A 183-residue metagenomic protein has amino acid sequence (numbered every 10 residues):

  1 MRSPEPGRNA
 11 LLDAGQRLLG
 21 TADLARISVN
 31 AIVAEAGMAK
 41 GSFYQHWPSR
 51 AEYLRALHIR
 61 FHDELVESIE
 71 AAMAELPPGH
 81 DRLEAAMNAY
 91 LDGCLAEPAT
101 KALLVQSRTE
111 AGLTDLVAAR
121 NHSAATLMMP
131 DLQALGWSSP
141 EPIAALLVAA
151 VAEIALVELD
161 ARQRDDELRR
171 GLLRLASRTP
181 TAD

Functional and structural regions predicted by a protein language model:
M1-A22, R26-E35, E52, E64: Basic, helix-initiating cap at the start of DNA-binding domains
G7, R50, L57, F61 (+6 more regions): Hydrophobic/aromatic residues within well-ordered alpha-helical segments
L19, S28-V29, K40, R50 (+2 more regions): Amphipathic alpha-helical segments enriched in hydrophobic/aromatic and basic residues that form the DNA-contacting
G37-W47: Short hydrophobic/aromatic patch on the recognition helix
A56, E70-A96, A144-L147, R169: Hydrophobic alpha-helical connector segments
V66, A85, E110-A145, R170-L173: Amphipathic alpha-helical packing segments from all-alpha helical-bundle domains
L91-D115, L156: Amphipathic alpha-helical segments used for helix-helix packing
D92-G93, S138-D160, R164-R178: Hydrophobic alpha-helical segments that form the core of small-molecule binding pockets and/or dimer interfaces
